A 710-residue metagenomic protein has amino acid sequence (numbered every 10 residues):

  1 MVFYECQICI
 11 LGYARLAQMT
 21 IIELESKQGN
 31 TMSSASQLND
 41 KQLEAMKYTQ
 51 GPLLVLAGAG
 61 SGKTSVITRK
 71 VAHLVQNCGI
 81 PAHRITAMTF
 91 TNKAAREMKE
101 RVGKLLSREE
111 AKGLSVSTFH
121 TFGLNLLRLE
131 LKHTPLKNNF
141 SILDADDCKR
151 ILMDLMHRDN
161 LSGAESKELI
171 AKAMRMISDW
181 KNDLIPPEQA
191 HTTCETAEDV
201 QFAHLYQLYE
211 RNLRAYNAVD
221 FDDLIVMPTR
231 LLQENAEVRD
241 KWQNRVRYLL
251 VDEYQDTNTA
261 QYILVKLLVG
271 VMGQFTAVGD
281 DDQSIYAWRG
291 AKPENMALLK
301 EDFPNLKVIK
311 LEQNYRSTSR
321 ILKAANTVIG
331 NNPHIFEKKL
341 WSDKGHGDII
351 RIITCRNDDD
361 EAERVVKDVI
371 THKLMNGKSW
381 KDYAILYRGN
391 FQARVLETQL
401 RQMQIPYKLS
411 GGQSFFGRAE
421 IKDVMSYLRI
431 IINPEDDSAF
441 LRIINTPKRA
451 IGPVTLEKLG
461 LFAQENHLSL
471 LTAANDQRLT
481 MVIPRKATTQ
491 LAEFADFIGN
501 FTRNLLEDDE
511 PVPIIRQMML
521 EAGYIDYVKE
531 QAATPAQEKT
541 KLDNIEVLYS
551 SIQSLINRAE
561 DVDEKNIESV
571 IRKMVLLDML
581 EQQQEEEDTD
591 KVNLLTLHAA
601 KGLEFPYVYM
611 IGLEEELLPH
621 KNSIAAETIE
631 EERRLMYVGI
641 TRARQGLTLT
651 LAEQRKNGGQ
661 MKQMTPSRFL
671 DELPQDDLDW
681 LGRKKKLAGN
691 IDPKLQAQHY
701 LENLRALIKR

Functional and structural regions predicted by a protein language model:
F3-A14, Q18-N138, I142, Y216 (+3 more regions): P-loop NTPase Walker
E5-C9, A14-M32, L681-R710: Acidic, low-complexity intrinsically disordered tails
T20-I22, S33-Q37, L53, R69 (+3 more regions): Conserved RecA-like helicase ATPase core segment that couples NTP binding/hydrolysis to strand translocation
S36-K47, G51-V55, T86-A87, A94-E97 (+5 more regions): Conserved helicase NTPase motor core
S61-I67, L131, P304-K307, Q313-P406 (+4 more regions): Helicase P-loop NTPase motor core
G79-R84, L105-G113, L129-L143, M156-K167 (+12 more regions): Short, polar/flexible loop-turn hinges at active-site or ligand-entry regions and domain interfaces
K149, M153-A218, A236, P293 (+2 more regions): Basic/charged alpha-beta structural segments of nucleotide/phosphate-handling enzymes
T192-E195, S379, A393-I405, R418 (+1 more regions): Conserved helicase C-terminal RecA-like lobe
